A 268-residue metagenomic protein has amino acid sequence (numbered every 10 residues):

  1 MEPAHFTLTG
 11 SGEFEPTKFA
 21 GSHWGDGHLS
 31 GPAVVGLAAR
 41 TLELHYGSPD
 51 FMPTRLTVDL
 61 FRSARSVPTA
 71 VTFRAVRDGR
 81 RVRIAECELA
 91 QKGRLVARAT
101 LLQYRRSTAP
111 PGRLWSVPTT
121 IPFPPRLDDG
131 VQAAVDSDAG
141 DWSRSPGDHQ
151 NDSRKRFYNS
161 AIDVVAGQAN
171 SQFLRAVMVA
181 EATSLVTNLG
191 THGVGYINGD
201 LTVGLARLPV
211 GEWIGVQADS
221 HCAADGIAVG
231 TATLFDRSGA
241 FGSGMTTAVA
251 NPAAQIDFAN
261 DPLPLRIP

Functional and structural regions predicted by a protein language model:
M1-P268: Terminal targeting signals and extreme-terminal segments of soluble enzymes
